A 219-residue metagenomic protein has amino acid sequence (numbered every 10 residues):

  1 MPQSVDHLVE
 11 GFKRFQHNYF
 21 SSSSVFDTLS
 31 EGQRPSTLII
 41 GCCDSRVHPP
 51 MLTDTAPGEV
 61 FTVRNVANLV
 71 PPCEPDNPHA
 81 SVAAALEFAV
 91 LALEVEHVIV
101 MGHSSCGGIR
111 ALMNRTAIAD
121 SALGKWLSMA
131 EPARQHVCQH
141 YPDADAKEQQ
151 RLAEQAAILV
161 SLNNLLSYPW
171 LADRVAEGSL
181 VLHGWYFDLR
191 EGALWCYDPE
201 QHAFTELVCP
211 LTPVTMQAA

Functional and structural regions predicted by a protein language model:
M1-P35, N68-E96, G107-A219: Divalent-metal-activated hydrolytic enzyme cores
Q33-C43, V47-P50: Conserved H-X4-D acyltransferase segment
S36-L38, E59-F61, E96-I99: Structural motif
I40-C42, R64, I99-S104, H183-D188: Short beta-strand segments
R46-V66: Catalytic core of membrane glycerolipid acyltransferases/transacylases, capturing the structured, soluble-facing
